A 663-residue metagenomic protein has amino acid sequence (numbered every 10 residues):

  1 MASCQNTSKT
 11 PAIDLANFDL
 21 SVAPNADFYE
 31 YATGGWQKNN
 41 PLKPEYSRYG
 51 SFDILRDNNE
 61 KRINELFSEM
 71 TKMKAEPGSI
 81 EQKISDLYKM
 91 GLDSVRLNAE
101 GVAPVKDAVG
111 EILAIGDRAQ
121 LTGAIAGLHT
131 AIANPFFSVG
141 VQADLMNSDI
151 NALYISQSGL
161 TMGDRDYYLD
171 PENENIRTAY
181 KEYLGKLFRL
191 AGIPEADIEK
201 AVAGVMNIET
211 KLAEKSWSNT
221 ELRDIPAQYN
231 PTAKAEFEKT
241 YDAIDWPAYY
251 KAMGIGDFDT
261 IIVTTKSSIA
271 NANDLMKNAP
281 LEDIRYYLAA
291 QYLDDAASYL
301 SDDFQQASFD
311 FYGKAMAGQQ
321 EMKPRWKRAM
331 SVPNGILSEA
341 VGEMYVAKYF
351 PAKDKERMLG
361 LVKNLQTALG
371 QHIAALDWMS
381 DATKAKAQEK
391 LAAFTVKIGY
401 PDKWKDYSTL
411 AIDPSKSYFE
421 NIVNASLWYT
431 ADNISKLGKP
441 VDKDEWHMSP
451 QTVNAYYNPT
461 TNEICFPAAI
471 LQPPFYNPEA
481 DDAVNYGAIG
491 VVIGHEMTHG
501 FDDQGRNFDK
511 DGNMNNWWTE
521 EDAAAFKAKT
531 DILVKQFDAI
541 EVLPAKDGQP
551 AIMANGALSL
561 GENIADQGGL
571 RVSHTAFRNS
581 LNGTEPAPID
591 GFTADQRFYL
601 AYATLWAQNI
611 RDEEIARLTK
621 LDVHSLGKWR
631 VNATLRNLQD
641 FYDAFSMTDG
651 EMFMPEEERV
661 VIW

Functional and structural regions predicted by a protein language model:
M1-K9: Bacterial Sec-dependent N-terminal signal peptides
N17-K38, Y167-R189, L560, Q567-V572: Hydrophobic/aromatic-rich, well-ordered segments within soluble, folded domains that form packed cores
L20-P24, L145-N147, Y457-T460, G591-T593: Extracellular/periplasmic catalytic domains that process cell-envelope and extracellular macromolecules
A23-A26, Y31-V95: Active-site-surrounding "flap" and adjacent substrate/cofactor-binding loops of secreted or lumenal enzymes, prototyped
N39-K43, G140, D164-D166, S216-N219 (+3 more regions): Short, solvent-exposed loop/turn and secondary-structure capping segments
E45-F67, A196-K215, N485-V491, A594-Y599: Short secondary-structure subsegments characteristic of cysteine-rich extracellular domains
M70-G360, N364: Noncatalytic, helix-rich "gating/capping" subdomain that lines the substrate-entry/channel surface of large enzyme
V205, T240-A243, I262-K266, N334 (+2 more regions): Intrinsically disordered, low-complexity linker/terminal regions across diverse proteins
